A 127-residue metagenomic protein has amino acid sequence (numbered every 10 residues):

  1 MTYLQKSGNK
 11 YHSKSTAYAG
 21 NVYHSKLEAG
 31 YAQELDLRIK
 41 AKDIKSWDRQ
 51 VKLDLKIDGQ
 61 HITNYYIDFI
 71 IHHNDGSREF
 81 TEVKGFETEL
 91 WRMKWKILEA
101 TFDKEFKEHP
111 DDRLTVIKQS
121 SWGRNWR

Functional and structural regions predicted by a protein language model:
M1-R127: Electrostatic, structured charged patches in enzyme active sites and in nucleic-acid/phosphate-binding
